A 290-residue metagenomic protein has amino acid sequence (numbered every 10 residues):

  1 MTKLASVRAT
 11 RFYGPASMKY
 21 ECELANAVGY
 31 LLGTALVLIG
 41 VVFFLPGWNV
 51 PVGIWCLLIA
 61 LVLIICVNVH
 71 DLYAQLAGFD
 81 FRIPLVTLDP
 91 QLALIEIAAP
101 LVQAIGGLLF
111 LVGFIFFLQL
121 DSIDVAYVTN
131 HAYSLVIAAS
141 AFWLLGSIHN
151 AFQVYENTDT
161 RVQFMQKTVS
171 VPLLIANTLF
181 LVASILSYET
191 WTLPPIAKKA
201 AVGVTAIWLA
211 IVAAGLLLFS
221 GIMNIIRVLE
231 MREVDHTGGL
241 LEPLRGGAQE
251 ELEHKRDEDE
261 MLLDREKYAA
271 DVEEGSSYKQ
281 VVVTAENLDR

Functional and structural regions predicted by a protein language model:
M1-G53, I59-V62, V69: N-terminal topogenic module of multi-pass integral membrane proteins
M1-Y13, I83-I95, E233-R290: Non-transmembrane, juxtamembrane loop and terminal tail segments of multi-pass eukaryotic membrane proteins
L4-N26, V67-Q103, H149-L173, I225-G238: Helix-loop boundary elements of multi-pass alpha-helical membrane proteins
C22-L32, W55-C66, I95-L109, V128-L145 (+2 more regions): Physicochemical signature of membrane-embedded alpha-helices that form the seven-helix bundle of GPCRs, emphasizing
L32-L58, I105-L135, F152-F164, T178 (+1 more regions): Membrane-lumen (extracellular) interface motif
I65-D80, A104-D121, I137-Y155, L181-W191 (+1 more regions): Cytoplasm-facing ends of alpha-helical transmembrane segments in multi-pass membrane proteins
L209-T237, L244: Long, compositionally biased interface segments
